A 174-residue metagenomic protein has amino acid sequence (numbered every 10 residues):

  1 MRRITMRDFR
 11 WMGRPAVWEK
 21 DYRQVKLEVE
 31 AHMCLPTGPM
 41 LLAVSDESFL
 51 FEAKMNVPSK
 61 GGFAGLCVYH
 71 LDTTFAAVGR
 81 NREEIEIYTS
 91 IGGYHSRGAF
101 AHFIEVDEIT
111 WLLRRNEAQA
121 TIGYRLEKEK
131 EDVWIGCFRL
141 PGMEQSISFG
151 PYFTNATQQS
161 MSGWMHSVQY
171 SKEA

Functional and structural regions predicted by a protein language model:
M1-A174: Extracellular glycan-recognition regions
